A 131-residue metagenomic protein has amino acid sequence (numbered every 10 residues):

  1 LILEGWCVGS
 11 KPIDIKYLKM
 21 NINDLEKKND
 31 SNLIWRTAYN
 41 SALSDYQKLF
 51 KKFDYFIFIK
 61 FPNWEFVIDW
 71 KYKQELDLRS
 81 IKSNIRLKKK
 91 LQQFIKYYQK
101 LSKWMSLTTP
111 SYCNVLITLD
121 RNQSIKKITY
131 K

Functional and structural regions predicted by a protein language model:
L1-G5: Structural recognition of the conserved hydrophobic beta-strand(s) that form the central parallel beta-sheet of P-loop
C7-K131: Conserved NTP phosphate-binding and transfer environment spanning the P-loop NTPase/kinase superfamily
